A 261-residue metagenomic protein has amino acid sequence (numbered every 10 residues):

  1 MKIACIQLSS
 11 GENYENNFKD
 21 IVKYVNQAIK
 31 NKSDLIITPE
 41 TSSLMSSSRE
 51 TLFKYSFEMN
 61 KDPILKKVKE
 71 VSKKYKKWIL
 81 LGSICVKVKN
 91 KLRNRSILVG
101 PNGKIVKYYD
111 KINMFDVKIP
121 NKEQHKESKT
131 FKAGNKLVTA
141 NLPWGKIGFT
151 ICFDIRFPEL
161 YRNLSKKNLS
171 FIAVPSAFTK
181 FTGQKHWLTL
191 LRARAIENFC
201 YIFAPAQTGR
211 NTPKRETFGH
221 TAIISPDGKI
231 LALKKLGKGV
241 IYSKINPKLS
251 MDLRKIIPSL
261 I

Functional and structural regions predicted by a protein language model:
M1-A4: Extreme N-terminal starter segment of soluble prokaryotic enzymes
I6, Y109, A140, P205 (+2 more regions): Hydrophobic residues at beta-strand termini and immediately following loops that shape nucleotide-binding pockets
Q7-E12: Short polar catalytic/cofactor-binding loops
Y14, K23-P101, Y108, F178-R192 (+1 more regions): Cys-nucleophile CN-hydrolase/nitrilase-fold catalytic domain and related Cys-dependent amidase chemistry that acts on
N16-Q27, R156-R162: Short, acidic/polar
N60-L80, K146, R156-I241: CN hydrolase (nitrilase-like) catalytic-core segments centered on the catalytic cysteine and neighboring Lys/Glu
L81-S83, R95-L98, V138-A140, T221-I223 (+1 more regions): Short beta-strand scaffold segments in enzyme catalytic cores
K87-K167, K180-T189, D252-I261: Active-site catalytic loop in hydrolytic enzyme cores
